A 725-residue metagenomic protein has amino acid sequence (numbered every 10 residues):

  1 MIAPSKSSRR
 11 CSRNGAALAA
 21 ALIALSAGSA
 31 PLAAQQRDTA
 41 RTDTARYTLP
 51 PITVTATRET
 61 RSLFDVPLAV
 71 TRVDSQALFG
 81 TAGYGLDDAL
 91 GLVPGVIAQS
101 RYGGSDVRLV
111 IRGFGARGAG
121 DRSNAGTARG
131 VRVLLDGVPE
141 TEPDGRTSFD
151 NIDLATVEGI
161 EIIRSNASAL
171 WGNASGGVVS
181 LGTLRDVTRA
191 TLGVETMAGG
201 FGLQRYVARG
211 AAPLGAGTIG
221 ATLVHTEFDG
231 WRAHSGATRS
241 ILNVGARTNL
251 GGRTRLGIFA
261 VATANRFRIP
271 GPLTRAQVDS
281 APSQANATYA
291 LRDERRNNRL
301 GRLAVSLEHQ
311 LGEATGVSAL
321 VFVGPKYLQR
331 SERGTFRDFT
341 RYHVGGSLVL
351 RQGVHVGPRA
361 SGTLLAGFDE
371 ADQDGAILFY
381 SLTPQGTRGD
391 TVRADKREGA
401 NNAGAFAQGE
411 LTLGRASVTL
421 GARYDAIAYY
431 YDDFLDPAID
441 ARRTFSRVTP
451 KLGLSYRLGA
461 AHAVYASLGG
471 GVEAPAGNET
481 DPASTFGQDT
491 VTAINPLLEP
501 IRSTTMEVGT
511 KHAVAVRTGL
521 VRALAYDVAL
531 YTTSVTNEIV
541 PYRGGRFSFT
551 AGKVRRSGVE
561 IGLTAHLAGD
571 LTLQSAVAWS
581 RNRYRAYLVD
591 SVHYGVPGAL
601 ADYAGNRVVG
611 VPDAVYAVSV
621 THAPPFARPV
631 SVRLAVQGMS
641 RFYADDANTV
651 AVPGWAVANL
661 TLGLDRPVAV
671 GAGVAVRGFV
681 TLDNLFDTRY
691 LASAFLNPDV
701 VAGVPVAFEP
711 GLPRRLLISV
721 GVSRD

Functional and structural regions predicted by a protein language model:
A19, A466, T504-M506, G519 (+3 more regions): Conserved C-terminal beta-signal and adjacent last beta-strands/turns of outer-membrane beta-barrel proteins
A45-T81, D87-A89, S105-V110, V131 (+1 more regions): N-terminal periplasmic "start-of-domain" segments of outer-membrane beta-barrel proteins
T55, D87, G91-V138: Extracytoplasmic beta-strand/coil segments of soluble accessory domains associated with Gram-negative outer-membrane
D121-A125, G130-V131, G137-R164: Short acidic/polar hinge/loop motifs at secondary-structure boundaries that mediate gating or recognition
T191, A198-E227, R232-P270, R295-Q310 (+4 more regions): Transmembrane beta-barrel wall of Gram-negative outer-membrane proteins
R253-T263, R296-F434, V516, V521-T532: Face-selective signature of the C-terminal outer-membrane beta-barrel domain
G316-Q329, V464-G469, E499-S557, H566 (+4 more regions): Membrane-embedded beta-barrel scaffold of Gram-negative outer-membrane proteins
Q352, V418, A523-S534, T550-D645 (+1 more regions): Gram-negative outer-membrane beta-barrel transporters
